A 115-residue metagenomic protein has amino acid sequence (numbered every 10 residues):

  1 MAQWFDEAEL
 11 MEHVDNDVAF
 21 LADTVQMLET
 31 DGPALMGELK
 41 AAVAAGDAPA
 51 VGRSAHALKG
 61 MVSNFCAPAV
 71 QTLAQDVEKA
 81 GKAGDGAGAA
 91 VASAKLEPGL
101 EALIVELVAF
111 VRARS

Functional and structural regions predicted by a protein language model:
M1-S115: Two-component system phosphorelay core
